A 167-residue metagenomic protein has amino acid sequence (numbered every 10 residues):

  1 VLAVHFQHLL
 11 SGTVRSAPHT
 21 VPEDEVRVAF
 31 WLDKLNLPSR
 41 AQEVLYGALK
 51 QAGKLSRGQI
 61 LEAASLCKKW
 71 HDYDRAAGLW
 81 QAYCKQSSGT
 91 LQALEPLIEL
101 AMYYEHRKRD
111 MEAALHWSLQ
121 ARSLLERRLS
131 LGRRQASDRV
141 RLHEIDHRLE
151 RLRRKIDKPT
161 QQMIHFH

Functional and structural regions predicted by a protein language model:
V1-H167: DEDD superfamily 3′-5′ metal-dependent exonuclease/proofreading module
